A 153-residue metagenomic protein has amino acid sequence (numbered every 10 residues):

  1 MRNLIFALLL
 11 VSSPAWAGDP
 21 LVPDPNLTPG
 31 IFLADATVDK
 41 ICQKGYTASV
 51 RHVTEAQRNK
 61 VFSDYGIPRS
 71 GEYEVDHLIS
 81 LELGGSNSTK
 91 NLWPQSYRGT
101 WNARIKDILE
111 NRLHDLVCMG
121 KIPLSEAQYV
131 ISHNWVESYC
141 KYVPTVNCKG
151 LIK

Functional and structural regions predicted by a protein language model:
M1-A7: Sec-dependent signal peptide recognition, specifically the positively charged N-region followed immediately by
N3, P14-Y73, E82-K153: Nuclease and nuclease-like effector domains acting on nucleic acids or nucleotide cofactors
L10-V11: Short, linear, compositionally biased motifs with a strong N-terminal bias
